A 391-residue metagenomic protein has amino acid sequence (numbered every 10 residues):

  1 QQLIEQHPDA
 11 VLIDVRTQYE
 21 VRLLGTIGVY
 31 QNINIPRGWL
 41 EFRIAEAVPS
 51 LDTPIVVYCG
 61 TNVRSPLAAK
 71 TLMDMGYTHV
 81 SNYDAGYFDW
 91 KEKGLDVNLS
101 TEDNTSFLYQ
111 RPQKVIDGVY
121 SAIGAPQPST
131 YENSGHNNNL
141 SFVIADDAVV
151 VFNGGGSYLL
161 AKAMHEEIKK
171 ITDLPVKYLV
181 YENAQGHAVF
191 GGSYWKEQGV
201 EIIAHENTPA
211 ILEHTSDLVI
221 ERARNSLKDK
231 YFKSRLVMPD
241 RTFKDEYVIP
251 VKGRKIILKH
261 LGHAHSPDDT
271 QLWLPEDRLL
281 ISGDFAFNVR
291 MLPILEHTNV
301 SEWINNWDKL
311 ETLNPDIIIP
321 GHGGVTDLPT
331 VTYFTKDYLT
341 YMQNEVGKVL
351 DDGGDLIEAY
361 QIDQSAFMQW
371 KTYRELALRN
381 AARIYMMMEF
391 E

Functional and structural regions predicted by a protein language model:
Q1-Q6, Q18-P54, V63-L108: Rhodanese-like catalytic fold shared by cysteine-dependent sulfurtransferases and DSP/PTP-type phosphatases
V11-R16, I35, V151-F152: Short hydrophobic beta-strand that contains or immediately precedes a catalytic carboxylate
K70, E166-R241, V248, P267 (+1 more regions): Active-site HxH/HxHxD metal-binding segment of metal-dependent hydrolases
N104-V115, A210-L261, P267, P275-E276 (+2 more regions): Metallo-beta-lactamase
S106, R111, T312-I317, V325-E391: Accessory terminal helices/loops
V119-I168, T270-G283: Conserved beta-strand hairpin/beta-sheet module of binuclear metal-dependent hydrolase folds, prominently
A122-N138, L212-H214, K230, V289-T298: Acidic/histidine-rich helix-loop elements that form or flank divalent-metal/phosphate-binding sites at the catalytic
A148-V150, G154-Y158, V248, K255-Y341 (+1 more regions): Metallo-beta-lactamase
